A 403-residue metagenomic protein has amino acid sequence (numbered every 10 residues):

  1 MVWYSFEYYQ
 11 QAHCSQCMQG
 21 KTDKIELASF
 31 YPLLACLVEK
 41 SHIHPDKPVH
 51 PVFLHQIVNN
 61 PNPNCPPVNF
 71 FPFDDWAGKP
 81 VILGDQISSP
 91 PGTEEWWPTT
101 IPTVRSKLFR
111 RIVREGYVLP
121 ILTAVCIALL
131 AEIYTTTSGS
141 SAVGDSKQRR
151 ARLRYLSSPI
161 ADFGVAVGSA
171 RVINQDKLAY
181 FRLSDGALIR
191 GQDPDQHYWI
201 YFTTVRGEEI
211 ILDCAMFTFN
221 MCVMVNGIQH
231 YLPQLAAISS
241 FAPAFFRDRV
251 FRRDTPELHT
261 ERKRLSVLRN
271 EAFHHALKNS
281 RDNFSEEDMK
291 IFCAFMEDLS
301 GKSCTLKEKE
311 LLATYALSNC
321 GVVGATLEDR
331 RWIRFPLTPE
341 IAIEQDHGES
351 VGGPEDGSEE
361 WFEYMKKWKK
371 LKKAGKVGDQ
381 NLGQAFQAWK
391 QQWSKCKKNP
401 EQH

Functional and structural regions predicted by a protein language model:
V2-H403: A structural boundary/capping signal
